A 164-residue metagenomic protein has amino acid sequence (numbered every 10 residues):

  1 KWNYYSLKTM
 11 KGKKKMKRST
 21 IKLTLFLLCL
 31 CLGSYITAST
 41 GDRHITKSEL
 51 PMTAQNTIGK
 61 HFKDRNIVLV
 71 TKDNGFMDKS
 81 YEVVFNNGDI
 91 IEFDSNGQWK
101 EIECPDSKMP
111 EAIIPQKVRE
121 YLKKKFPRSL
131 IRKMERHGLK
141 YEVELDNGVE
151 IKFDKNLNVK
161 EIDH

Functional and structural regions predicted by a protein language model:
Y5-D42: Bacterial Sec-dependent N-terminal signal peptides
T40-H164: Interaction-mediating elements
